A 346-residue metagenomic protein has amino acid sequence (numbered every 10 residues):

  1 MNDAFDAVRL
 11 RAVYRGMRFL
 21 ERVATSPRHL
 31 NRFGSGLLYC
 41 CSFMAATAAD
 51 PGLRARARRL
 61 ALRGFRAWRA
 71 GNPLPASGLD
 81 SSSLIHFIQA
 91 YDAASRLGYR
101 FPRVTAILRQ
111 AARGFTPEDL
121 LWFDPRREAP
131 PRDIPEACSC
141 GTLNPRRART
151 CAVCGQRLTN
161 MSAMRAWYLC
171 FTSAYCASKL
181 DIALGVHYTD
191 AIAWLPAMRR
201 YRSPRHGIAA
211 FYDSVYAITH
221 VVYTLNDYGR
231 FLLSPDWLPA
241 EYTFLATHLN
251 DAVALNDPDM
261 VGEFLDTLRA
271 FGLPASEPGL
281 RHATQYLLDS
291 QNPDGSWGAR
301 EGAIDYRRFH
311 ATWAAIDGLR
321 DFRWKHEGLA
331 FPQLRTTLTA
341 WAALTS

Functional and structural regions predicted by a protein language model:
M1-R66, L79, H86-N160, D190-A193 (+1 more regions): Terminal, non-catalytic domain-edge segments
L20, A61-G64, W68-R69, L195-R202 (+2 more regions): Buried hydrophobic core positions in alpha-solenoid tandem helical repeats
E21-H29, W68-S77, T159-A163, R202-Y212 (+3 more regions): Helix-loop junctions that connect tandem helical modules in alpha-solenoid scaffolds
T25-L37, P73-L84, S162-L169, A210-A217 (+2 more regions): Helix-start/N-cap signature of alpha-helical segments
C41-M44, Y91, A177, I218 (+4 more regions): Hydrophobic core/packing positions within alpha-helical solenoid repeats
A129, P145, R157-L169, S178-A183 (+2 more regions): Solenoidal tandem-repeat scaffolds enriched in leucines and small polar residues
N144, C170, C176-P204, F211-I218 (+1 more regions): A short mid-domain helix/strand-loop element embedded in enzyme catalytic domains that forms or borders the active-site
G207-S276: Long, repeat-rich segments with strong aromatic
